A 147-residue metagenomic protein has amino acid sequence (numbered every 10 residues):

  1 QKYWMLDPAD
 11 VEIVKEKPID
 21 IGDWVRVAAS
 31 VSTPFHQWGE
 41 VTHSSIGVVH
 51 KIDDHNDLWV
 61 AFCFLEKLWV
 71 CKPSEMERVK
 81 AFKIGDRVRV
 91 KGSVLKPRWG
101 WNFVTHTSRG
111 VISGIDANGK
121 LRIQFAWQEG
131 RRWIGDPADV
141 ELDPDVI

Functional and structural regions predicted by a protein language model:
Q1-I147: Basic/aromatic-rich interaction segments and small domains that mediate binding to polyanionic partners
